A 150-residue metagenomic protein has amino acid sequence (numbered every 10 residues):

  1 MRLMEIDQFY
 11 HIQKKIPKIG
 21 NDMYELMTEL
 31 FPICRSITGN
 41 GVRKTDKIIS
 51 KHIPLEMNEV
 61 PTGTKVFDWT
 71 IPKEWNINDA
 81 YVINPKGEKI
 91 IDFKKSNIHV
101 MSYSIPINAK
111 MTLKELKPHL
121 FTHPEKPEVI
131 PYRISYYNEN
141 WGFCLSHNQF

Functional and structural regions predicted by a protein language model:
R2-F150: N-terminal hydrophobic/helix-forming segments and targeting peptides
